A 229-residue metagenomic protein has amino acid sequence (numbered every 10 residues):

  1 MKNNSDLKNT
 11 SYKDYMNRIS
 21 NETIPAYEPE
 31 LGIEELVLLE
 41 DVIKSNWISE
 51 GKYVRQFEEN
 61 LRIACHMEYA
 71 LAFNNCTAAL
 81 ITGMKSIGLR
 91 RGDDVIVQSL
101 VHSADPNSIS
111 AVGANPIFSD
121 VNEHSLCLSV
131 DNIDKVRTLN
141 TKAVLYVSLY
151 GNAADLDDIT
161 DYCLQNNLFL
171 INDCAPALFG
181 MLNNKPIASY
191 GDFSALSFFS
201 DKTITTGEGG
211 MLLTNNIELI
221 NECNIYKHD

Functional and structural regions predicted by a protein language model:
M1-I48, K52: N-terminal "arm"/small-domain region of PLP-dependent enzymes with the aminotransferase-like
K2-S5, N9, S200-D229: Conserved core segment of the aminotransferase class I/II
L7, K85-C174: PLP-dependent aminotransferase-like
Y12-Y15, V54-E59, M67-A70, D131 (+6 more regions): PLP-dependent aminotransferase class I/II
L39, L61, N75, A79 (+10 more regions): Generic structural signal for small/hydrophobic residues in well-ordered secondary structure, especially within
W47-D94, D105-A111, F118-D120, K185: Phosphate-binding glycine-rich loop
N172-T206: Conserved active-site segment immediately N-terminal to the catalytic lysine that forms the internal aldimine
